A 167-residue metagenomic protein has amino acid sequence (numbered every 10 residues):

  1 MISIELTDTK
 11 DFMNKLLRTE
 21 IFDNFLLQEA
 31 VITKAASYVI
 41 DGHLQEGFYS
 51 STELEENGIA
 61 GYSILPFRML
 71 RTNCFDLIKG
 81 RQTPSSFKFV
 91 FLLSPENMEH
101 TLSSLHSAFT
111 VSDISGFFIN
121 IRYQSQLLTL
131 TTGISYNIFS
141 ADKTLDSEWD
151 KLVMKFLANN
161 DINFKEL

Functional and structural regions predicted by a protein language model:
M1-R68: Charge-rich, low-complexity N-terminal segments
S3-L6, E55, I59, L70 (+4 more regions): Generic alpha-helix detector with strongest preference for long hydrophobic helices that associate with membranes
E5, S50-N57, P84-S86, P95-H106 (+2 more regions): Generic detector of short, locally flexible boundary/turn motifs and exposed helical patches
N14, N24, N57, N73 (+4 more regions): Detector for Asparagine
V39, L44, Y49, E55 (+4 more regions): General N-terminal targeting signals
Y62-L127: Surface-exposed, low-hydrophobicity interaction/linker segments
L128-L167: Mixed-charge, glycine-accented linear interaction segment located at domain edges/termini
